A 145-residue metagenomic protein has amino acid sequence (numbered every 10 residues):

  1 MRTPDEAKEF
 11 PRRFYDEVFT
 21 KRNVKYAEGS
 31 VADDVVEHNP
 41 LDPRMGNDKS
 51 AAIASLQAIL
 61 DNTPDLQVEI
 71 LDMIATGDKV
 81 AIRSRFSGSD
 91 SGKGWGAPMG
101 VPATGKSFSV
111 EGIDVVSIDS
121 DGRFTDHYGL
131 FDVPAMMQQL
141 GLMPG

Functional and structural regions predicted by a protein language model:
M1-G145: C-terminal and inter-domain tail/linker signature
